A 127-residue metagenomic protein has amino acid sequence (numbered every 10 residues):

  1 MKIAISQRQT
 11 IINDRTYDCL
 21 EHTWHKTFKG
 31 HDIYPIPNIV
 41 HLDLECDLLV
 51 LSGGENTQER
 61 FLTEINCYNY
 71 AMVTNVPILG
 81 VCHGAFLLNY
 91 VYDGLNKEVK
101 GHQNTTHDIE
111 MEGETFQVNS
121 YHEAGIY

Functional and structural regions predicted by a protein language model:
M1-V76, V81-H83, H102-Q117, E123 (+1 more regions): N-terminal beta1-alpha1 cap of cysteine-dependent amidohydrolase-like domains
L87-N89: Structured adenosyl-cofactor binding patch, chiefly the S-adenosyl-L-methionine
Y92-K97: Post-Walker A helix-loop "phosphate-sensing" segment adjacent to the P-loop in P-loop NTPases
